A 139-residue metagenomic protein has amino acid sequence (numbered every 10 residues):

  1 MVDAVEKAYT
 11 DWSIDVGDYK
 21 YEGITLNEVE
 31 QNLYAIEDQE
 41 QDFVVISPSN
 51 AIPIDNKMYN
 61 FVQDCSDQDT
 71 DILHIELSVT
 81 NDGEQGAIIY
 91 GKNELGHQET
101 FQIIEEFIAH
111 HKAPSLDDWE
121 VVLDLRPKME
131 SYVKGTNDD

Functional and structural regions predicted by a protein language model:
M1-S47, A51-D139: Acidic, proline/glycine-rich low-complexity IDRs
